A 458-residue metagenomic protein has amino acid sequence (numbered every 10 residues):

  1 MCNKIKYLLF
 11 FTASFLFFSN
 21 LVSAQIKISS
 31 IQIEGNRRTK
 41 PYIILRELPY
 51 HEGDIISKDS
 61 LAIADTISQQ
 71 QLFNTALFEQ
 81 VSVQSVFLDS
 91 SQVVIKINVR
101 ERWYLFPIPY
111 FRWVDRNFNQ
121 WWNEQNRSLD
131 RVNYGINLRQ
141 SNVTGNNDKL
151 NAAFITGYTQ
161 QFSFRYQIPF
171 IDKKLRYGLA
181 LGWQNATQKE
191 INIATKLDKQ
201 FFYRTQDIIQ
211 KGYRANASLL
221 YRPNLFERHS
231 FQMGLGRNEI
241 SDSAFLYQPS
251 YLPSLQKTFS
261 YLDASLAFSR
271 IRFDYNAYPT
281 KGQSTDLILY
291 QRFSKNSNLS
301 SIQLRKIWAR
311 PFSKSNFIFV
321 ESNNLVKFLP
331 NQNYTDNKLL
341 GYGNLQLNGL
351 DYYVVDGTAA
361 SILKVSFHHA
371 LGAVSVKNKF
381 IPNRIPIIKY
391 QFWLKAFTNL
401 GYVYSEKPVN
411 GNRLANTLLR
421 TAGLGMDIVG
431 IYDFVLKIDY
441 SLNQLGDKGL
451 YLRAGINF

Functional and structural regions predicted by a protein language model:
K27-G182, R228-S230, L255-P279, V403-V409 (+2 more regions): Outer-membrane beta-barrel initiation region
Y110-F111, Q120-W122, S163-Q167, G182 (+9 more regions): Outer-membrane beta-barrel translocator domains and adjoining extracellular loop/strand segments of Gram-negative
W113-D115, Q140-N142, F154-Q160, F170 (+11 more regions): Transmembrane beta-strands of outer-membrane beta-barrel pores
D130-Y134, Y158-F162, I209-A215, T258-A264 (+8 more regions): Residues that define the transmembrane beta-barrel architecture of outer-membrane proteins
N151, Y158-P253: Transmembrane beta-barrel wall of Gram-negative outer-membrane proteins
L181-P223, V320-A360, Y440, K448-L452: Outer-membrane beta-barrel translocator/channel fold
Y261-I387: C-terminal outer-membrane beta-barrel translocator/porin domains of Gram-negative envelope proteins and their
S265-L266, I428, D447-F458: Outer-membrane beta-barrel "beta-signal"
